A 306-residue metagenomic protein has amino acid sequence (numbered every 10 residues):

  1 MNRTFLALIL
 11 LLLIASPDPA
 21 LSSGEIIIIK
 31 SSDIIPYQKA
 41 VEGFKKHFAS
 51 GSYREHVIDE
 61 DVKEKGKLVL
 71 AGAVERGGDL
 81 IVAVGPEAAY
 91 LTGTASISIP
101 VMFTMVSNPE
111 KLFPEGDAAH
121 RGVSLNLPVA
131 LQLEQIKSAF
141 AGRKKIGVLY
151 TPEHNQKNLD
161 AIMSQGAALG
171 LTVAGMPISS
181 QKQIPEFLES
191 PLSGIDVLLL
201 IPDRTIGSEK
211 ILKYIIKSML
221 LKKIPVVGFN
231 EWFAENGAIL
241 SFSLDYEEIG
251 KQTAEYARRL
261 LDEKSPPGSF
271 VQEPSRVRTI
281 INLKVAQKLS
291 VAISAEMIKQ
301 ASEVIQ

Functional and structural regions predicted by a protein language model:
M1-A7: Positively charged n-region of N-terminal signal peptides that target proteins for export
A7-S16: Bacterial N-terminal signal peptides
L21-Q306: Short hydrophobic alpha-helices and adjacent helix-cap/hinge residues
